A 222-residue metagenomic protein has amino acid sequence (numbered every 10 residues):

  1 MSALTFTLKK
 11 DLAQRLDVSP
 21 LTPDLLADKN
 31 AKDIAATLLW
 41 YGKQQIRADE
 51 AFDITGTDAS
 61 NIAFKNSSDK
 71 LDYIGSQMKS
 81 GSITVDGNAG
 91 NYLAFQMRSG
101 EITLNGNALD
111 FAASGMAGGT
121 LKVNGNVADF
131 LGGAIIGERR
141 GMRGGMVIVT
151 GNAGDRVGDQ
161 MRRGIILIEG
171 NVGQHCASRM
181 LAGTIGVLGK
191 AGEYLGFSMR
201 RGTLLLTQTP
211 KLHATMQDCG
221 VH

Functional and structural regions predicted by a protein language model:
M1-H222: Long, distal/terminal scaffolding or interaction modules with repetitive or compositionally biased sequence
